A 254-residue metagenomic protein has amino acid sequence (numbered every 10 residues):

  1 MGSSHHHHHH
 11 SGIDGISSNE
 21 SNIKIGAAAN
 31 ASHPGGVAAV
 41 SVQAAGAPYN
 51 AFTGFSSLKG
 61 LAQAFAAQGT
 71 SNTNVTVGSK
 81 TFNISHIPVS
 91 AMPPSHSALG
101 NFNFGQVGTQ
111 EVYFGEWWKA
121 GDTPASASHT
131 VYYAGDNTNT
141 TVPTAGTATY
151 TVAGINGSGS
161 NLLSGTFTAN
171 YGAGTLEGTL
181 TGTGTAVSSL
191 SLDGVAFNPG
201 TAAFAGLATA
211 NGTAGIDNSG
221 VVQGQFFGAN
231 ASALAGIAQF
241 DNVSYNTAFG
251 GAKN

Functional and structural regions predicted by a protein language model:
M1-N254: Mature soluble binding/inhibitory domains
